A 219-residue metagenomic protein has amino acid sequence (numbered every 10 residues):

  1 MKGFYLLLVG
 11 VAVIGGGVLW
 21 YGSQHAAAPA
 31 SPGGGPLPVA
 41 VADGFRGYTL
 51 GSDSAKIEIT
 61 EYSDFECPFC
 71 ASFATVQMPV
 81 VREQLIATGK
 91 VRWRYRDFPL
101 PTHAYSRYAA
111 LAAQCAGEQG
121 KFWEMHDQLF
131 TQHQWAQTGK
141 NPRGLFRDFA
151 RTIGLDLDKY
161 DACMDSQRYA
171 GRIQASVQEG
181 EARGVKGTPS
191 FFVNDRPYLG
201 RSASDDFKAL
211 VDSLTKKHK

Functional and structural regions predicted by a protein language model:
M1-A26, I57, Y62-D64, M78 (+1 more regions): C-terminal cap of thioredoxin/glutaredoxin-like
Q24-V39: Ser/Thr/Pro/Gly-rich low-complexity linker/stalk segments immediately outside membranes or between
G35, C115, C163-S166: Functionally engaged cysteine thiol sites
A40-I57, L85: A short beta-strand-turn-helix
D43-Y48, P79-V80, V177-E179: A generic local structural motif
F45, T49, A87, E118 (+2 more regions): Short glycine/serine/threonine-biased micro-segments
R46-G51, A74, P99-P101, L199: Generic, ordered loop/turn and secondary-structure boundary motif
A55, T60-R151, D156, R183 (+2 more regions): Structural alpha/beta surface segment adjacent to cysteine/selenocysteine redox centers across thiol/disulfide enzymes
